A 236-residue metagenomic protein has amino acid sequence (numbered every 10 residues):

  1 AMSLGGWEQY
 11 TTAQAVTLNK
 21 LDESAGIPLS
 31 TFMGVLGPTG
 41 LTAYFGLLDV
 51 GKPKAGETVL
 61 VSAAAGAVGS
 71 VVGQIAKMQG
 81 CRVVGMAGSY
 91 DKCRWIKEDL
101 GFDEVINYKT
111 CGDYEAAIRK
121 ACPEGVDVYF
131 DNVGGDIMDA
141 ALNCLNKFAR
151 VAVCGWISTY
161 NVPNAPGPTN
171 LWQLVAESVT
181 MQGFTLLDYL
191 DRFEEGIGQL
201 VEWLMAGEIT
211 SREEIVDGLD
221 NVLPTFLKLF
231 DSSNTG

Functional and structural regions predicted by a protein language model:
A1-A63, E208: NAD(P)H dinucleotide-binding glycine-rich loop of Rossmann-like/cofactor-binding domains, especially the beta1-alpha1
T39-T42, A67-V68, D136-I137: Hydrophobic/small residue at the entry helix of a nucleotide-binding pocket
L47, V72-G73, C93, M138 (+3 more regions): Generic hydrophobic/aromatic pocket-lining and core-packing "Φ" positions
V61, K77-A140, P163, L187: Adenosine-nucleotide cofactor-binding segment
A65, G69, G73: N-terminal Rossmann NAD(P)H-binding glycine-rich loop of SDR-like oxidoreductase domains
I96-K97, D136-I209: Glycine-rich phosphate-binding loop and adjacent beta-alpha segment of Rossmann(oid) nucleotide-cofactor-binding
L190-G236: C-terminal hydrophobic helical "lid"/dimerization subdomain of Rossmann-like NAD(P)H-dependent oxidoreductases
